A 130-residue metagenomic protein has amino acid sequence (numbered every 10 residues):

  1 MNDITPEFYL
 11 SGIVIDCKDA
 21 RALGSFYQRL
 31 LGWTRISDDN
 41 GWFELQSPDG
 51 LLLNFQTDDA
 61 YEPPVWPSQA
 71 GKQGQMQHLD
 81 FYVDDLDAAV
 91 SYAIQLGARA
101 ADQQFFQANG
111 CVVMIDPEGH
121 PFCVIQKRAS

Functional and structural regions predicted by a protein language model:
N2-S11, W33-D80, V90-I115, K127-S130: Vicinal oxygen chelate
Y27, A93, G119: Conserved active-site tyrosine of GNAT-family acetyltransferases
D84, H120: Conserved Rossmann-like nucleotide-cofactor binding loop
